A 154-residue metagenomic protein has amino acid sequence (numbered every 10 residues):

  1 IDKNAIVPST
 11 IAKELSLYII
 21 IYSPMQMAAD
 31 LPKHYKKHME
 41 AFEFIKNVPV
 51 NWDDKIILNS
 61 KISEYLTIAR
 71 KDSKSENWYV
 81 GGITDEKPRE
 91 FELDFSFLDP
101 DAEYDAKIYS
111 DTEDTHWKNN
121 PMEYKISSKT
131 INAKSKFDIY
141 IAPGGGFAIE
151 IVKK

Functional and structural regions predicted by a protein language model:
I1-P32, N59-S60: Glycan-recognition surfaces
I20, V80, G144: Conserved, mostly hydrophobic/aromatic
L31, G82-T84, F95, I108-S110 (+2 more regions): Active-site proximal loops enriched in glycine and acidic residues that flank catalytic Cys/His/Asp and coordinate
K33-Y79, H116-N120: Glycan-recognition and catalytic regions of carbohydrate-active enzymes
I62-D101, A148: Carbohydrate-binding surface patches
L98-T112: Solvent-exposed beta-hairpin/edge-strand motifs
I108-K134: Solvent-exposed beta-strand/loop surfaces of large extracellular or lumenal domains
S127-K154: C-terminal beta-strand-rich structural cap/linker in extracellular carbohydrate-active enzymes
